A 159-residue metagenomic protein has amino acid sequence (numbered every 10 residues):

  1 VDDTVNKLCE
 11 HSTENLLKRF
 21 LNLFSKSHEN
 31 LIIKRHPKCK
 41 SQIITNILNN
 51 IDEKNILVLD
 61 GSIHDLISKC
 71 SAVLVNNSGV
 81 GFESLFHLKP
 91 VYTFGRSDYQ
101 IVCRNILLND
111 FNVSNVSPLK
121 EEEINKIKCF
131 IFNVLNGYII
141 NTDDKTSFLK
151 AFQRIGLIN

Functional and structural regions predicted by a protein language model:
V1-L17, N22: Signature for HUH/AEP ssDNA processing cores
V1-V5, R35-H36, R96: Short loop/turn segments at strand-loop or loop-helix junctions that form parts of catalytic or ligand-binding pockets
D2, K38-C39, G79-G81: Gly/Ser/Thr-rich loops at beta-strand to alpha-helix junctions that form or flank small-molecule/cofactor-binding
T4, K40, Q100: Flexible, glycine-rich phosphate/dinucleotide-binding loops and adjacent beta-alpha linkers at cofactor/substrate
L17-V58: Catalytic donor nucleotide-activated moiety binding site of glycosyltransferases and closely related
I47-V58, K89-V91, C103-D110: Active-site regions of enzymes building and remodeling cell-envelope glycoconjugates
D60-N105: A donor-sugar binding/catalytic signature common to diverse glycosyltransferases and related nucleotide-sugar
V102-N159: Leloir-type glycosyltransferase catalytic cores
